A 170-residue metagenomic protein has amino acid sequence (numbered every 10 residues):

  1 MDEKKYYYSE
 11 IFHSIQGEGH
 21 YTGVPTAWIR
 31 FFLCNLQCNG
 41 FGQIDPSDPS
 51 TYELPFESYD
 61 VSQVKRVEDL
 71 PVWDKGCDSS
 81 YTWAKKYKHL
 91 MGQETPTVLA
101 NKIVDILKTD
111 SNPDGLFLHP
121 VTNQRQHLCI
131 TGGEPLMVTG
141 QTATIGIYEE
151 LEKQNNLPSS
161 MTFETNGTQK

Functional and structural regions predicted by a protein language model:
D2, Y6, L36-K170: Conserved Radical SAM active-site core
D2-G19: Auxiliary Fe-S-binding modules of radical SAM enzymes
Y6-E10, A27-R30, L128: Short, hydrophobic/glycine-enriched beta-strand segments
I15-Y21, Q37-G40: Short N-terminal binding/cap micro-motifs at the start of the first secondary-structure element
E18, V24, G133-E134: Gly/Ser/Thr-rich helix-start
T22-A27, F31-L36, A100: Conserved N-terminal beta1-alpha1 strand-loop-helix module at the mouth
